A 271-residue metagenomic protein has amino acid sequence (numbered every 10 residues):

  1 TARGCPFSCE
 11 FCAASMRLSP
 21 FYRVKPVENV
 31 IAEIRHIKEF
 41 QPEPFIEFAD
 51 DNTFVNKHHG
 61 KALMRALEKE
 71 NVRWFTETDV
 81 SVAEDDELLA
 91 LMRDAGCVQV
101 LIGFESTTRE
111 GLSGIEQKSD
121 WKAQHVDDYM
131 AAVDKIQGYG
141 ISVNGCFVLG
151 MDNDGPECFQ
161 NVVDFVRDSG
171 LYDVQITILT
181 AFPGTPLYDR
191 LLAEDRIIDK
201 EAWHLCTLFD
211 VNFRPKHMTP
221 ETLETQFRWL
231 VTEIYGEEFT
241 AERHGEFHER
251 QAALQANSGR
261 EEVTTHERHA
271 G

Functional and structural regions predicted by a protein language model:
T1-N144, E157, D164: Radical SAM [4Fe-4S] cluster-binding motif and immediate context
R3, T180-A181: AMP-binding (ANL) adenylation modules
P44-I46, N144, Y172-I176, E237-R243: Acidic/polar loop patches that form or flank catalytic/metal-binding clefts of enzymes that bind anionic ligands
I141-M151, V162-T177: Conserved beta-strand->loop/alpha-helix structural units within folded catalytic cores of enzymes with alpha/beta
R196-G271: Radical SAM enzyme core and accessory elements
